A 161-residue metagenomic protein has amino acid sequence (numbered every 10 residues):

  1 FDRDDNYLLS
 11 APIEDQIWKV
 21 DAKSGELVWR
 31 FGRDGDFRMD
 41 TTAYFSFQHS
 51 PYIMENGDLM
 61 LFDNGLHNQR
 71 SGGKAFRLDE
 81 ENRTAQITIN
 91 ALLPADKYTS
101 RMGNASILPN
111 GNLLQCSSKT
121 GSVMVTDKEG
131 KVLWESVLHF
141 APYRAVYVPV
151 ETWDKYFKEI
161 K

Functional and structural regions predicted by a protein language model:
F1-K161: Histidine-/acidic-rich catalytic cores in large beta-rich domains
